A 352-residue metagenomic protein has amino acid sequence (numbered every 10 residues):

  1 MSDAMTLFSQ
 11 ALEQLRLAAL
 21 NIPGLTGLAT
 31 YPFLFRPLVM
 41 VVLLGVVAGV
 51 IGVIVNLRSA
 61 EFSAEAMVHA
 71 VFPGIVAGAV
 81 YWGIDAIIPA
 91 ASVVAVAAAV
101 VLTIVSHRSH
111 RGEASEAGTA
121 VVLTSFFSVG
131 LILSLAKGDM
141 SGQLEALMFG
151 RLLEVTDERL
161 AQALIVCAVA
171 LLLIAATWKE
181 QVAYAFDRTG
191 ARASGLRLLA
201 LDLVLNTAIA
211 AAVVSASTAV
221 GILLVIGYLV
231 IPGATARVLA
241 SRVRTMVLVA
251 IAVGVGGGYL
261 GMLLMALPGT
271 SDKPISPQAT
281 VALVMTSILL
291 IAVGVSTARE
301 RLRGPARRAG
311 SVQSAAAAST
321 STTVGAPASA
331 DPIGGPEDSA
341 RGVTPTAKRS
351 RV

Functional and structural regions predicted by a protein language model:
M1-L44, T346: Membrane-interfacial amphipathic/re-entrant helices at transmembrane-helix boundaries
D3-L15, K273-V352: Cytosolic-side transmembrane-helix boundaries in multi-pass membrane proteins
L20-L25, S115-K179, T207: Transmembrane helix-bundle core of multi-pass membrane transporters and related energy-transducing complexes
F33-G45, D85-A97, A163-A168, S215-Y228: Structural signature of hydrophobic alpha-helical transmembrane segments
L38-L43, I88-V93, A117-V121, L160-I165 (+3 more regions): Hydrophobic alpha-helical transmembrane segments
V46, V50, V68-F72, T124 (+3 more regions): Hydrophobic alpha-helical segments embedded in the membrane of multi-pass proteins
V53-M140, A236-I251, L264, P268-P274 (+1 more regions): Short loop segments and helix-boundary regions at transmembrane helix junctions of multi-pass inner-membrane proteins
L172-L205: Membrane-helix/interface signature in polytopic inner-membrane proteins
